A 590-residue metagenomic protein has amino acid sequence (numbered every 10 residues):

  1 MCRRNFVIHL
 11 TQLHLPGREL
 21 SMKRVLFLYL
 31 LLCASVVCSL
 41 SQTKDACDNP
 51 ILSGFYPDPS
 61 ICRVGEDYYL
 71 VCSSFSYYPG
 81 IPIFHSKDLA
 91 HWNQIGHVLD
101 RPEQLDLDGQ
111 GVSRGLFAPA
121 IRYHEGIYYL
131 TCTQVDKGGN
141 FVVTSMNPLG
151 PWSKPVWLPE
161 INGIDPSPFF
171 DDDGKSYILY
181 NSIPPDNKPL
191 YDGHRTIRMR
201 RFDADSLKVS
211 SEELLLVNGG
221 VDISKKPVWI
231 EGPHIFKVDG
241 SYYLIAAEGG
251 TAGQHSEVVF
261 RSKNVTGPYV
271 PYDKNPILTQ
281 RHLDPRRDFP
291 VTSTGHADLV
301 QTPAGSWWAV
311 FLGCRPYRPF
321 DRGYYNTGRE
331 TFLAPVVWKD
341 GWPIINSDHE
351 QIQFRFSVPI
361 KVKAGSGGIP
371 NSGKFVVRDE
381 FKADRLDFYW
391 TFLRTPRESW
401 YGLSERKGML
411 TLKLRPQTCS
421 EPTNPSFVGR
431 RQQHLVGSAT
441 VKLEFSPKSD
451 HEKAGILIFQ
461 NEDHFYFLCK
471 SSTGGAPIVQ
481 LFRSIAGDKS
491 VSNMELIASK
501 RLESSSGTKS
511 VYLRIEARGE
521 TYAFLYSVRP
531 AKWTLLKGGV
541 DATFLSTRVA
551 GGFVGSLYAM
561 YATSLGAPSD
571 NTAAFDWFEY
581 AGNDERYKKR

Functional and structural regions predicted by a protein language model:
R4-S21: Short, Lys/Arg-enriched N-terminal segments with co-localized hydrophobic residues within the first ~10-30 amino acids
G17-R18, L40-R590: Carbohydrate-active catalytic/glycan-binding domains of CAZyme proteins, especially the secreted or lumenal ectodomains
R24-V25, G538: Hydrophobic alpha-helical segments, especially transmembrane helices and their immediate juxtamembrane helical caps
L28-V36: Bacterial N-terminal signal peptides
